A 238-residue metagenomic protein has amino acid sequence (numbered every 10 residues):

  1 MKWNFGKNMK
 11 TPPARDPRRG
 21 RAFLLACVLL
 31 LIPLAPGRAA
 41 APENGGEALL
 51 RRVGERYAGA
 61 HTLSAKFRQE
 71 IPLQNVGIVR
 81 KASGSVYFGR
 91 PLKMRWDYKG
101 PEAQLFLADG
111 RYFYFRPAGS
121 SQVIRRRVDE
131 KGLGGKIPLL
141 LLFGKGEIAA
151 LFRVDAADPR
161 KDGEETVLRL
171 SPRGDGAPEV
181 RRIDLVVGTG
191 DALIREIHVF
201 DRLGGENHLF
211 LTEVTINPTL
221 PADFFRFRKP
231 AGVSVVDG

Functional and structural regions predicted by a protein language model:
W3-L24: Bacterial N-terminal signal peptides that target proteins for export
L25-P33: Bacterial N-terminal signal peptides
G37-V79, L92, K229-G238: N-terminal leader/targeting segments and the immediate start of mature chains
Y57, G134-A149: Short, solvent-exposed helix-to-loop capping segments enriched in aromatics
K81-S83, P101-E102, D109, P178-I183 (+1 more regions): Short, surface-exposed coil-to-beta transition loops
S85-K136, N207: An acidic-aromatic
I124, E147-G238: Gly/Pro-enriched, hydrophobic low-complexity segments that function as extracytoplasmic propeptides/linkers
